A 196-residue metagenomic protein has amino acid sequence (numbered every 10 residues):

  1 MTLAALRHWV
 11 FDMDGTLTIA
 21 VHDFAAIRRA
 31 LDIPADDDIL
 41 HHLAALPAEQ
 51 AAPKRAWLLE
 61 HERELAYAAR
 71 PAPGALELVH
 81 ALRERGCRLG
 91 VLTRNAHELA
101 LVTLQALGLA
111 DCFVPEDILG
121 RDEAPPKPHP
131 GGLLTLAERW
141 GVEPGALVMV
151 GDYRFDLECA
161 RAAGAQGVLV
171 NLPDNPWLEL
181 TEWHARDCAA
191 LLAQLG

Functional and structural regions predicted by a protein language model:
M1-H8, H97, T103-G196: Asp-based, Mg2+/Mn2+-dependent phosphohydrolase catalytic module
M1-Q50, A56: Active-site neighborhood of HAD-like aspartate-dependent phosphohydrolases
F24-A25, A72, L76, A96-E98 (+2 more regions): Alpha-helix N-cap/helix-start and coil->helix boundary motif
I39-L43, E64-L65, R121-D122: A short acidic, glycine-rich active-site loop that binds or catalyzes chemistry on phosphate/adenosine moieties
A51-E62, C112-D117: Short, basic/glycine-rich phosphate-binding loops at helix/coil junctions that contact nucleotide phosphates
E64-V91, H97, L101, P130: Short, acidic loop-to-helix structural element flanking the phosphoryl-transfer center in phosphate-processing enzymes
